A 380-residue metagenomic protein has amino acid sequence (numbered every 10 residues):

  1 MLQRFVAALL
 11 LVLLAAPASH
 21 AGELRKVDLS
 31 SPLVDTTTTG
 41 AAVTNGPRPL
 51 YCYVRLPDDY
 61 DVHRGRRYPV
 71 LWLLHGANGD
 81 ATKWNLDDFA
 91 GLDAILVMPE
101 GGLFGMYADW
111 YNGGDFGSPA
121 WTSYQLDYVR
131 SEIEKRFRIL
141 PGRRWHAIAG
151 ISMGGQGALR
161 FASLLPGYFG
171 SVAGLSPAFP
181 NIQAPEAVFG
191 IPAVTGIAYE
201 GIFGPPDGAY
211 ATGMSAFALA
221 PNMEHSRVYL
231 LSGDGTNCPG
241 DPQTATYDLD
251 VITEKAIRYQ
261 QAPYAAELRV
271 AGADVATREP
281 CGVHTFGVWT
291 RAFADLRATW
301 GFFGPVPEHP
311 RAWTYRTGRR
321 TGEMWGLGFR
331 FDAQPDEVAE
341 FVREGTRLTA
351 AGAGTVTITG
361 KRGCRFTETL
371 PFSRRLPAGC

Functional and structural regions predicted by a protein language model:
M1-A21: Secretory targeting and sorting signals
G22-G360, R365-C380: Non-catalytic cap/lid and distal C-terminal segments of serine-dependent acyl enzymes
